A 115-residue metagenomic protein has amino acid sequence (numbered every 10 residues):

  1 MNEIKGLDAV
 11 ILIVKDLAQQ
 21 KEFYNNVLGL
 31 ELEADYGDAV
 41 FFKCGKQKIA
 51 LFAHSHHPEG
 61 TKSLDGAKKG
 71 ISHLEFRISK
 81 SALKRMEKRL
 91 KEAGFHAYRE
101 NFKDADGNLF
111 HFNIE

Functional and structural regions predicted by a protein language model:
M1-A18, I71-L74: N-terminal beta-strand motif that seeds the catalytic metal site of vicinal oxygen chelate
N2-E3, E87-E115: Vicinal oxygen chelate
D16-E31: Amphipathic alpha-helical segments
Q19-Q20, S81-M86: Short, conserved charged micro-motifs
E31-K68, L109-I114: Conserved short beta-strand elements that form part of the metal-binding/catalytic scaffold of enzyme active sites
A39-V40, L74, Y98-E100: Residue-level detector of beta-strand structural context in well-folded domains
